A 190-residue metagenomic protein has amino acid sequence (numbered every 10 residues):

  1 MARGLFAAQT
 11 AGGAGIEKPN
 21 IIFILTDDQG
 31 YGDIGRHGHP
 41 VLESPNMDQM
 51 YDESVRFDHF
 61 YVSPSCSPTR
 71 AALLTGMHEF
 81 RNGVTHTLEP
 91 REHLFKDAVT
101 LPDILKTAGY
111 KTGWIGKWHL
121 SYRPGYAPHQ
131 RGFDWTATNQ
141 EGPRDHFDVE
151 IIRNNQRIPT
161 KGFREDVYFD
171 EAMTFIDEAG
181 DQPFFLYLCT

Functional and structural regions predicted by a protein language model:
M1-T190: Formylglycine-dependent sulfatase
